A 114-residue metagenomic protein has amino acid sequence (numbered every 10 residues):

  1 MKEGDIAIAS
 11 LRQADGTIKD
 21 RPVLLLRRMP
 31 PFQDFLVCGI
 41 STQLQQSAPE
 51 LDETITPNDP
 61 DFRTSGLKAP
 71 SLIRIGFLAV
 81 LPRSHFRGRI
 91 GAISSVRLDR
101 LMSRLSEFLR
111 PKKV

Functional and structural regions predicted by a protein language model:
M1-V114: Conserved functional hotspots at enzyme active or ligand-binding sites that engage polyanionic ligands
